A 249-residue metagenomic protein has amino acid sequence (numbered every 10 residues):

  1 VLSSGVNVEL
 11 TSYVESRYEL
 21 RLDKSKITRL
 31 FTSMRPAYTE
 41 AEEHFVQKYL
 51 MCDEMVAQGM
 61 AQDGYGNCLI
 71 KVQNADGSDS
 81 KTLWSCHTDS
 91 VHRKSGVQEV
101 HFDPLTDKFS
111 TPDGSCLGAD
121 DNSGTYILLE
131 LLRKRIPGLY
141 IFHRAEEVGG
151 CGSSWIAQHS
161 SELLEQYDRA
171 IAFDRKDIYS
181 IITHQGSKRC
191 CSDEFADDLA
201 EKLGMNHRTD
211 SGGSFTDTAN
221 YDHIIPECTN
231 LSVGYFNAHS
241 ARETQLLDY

Functional and structural regions predicted by a protein language model:
L2-V6, D23-S78: A non-catalytic alpha/beta surface segment that caps or lines the substrate-entry region of metallo-dependent hydrolase
C52-Q62, D103-L105, G204-T209: Short secondary-structure junctions
A61, K71, S78-P137, G149: Active-site metal-coordination/substrate-binding segment of hydrolases, especially metallo-dependent peptidases
Y65, D76-T82, R135-G138, E165-D168 (+1 more regions): Short coil/turn connectors at secondary-structure junctions
T88-V91, K176, F236: Short glycine-rich anion-binding loops that position phosphate/pyrophosphate groups of nucleotides and phosphorylated
L117-E194, D210, T218: Acidic/histidine-rich catalytic neighborhood of metal-dependent amide-processing enzymes
F195-M205: Active-site/ligand-binding-proximal alpha/beta "capping" segment
R208-Y249: Zn-dependent metallopeptidase/amidohydrolase metal-coordination segment
